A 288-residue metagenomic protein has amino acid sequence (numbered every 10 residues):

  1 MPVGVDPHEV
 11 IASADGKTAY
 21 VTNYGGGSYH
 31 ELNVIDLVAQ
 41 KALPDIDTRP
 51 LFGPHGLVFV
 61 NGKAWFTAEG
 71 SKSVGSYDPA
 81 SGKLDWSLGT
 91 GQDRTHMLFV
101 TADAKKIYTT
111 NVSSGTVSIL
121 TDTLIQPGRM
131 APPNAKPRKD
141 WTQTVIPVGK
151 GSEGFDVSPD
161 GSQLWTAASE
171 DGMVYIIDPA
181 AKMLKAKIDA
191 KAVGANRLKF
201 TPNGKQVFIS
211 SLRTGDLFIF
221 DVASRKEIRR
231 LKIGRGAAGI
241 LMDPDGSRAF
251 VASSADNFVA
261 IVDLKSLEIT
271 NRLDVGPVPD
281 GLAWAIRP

Functional and structural regions predicted by a protein language model:
M1-P288: Predominantly soluble domains enriched in secretory-pathway, periplasmic, or organellar proteins
